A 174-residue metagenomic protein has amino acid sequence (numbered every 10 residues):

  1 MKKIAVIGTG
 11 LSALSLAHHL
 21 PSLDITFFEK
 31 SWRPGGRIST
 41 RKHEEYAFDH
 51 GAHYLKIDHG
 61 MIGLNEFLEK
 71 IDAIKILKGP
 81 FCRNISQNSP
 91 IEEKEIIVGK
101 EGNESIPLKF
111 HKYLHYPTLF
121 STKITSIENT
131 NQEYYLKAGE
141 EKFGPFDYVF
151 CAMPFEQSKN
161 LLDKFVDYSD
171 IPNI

Functional and structural regions predicted by a protein language model:
M1-S12: Beta1/beta-strand and adjacent pyrophosphate-binding region of the FAD-binding site in flavoprotein oxidoreductases
I4, L23-T26, A73, V149: Hydrophobic anchor at the start of a short beta-strand that flanks the dinucleotide cofactor-binding loop
I7, H19-E44: Glycine-rich FAD pyrophosphate-binding loop
S15-I25, G63, L114: A short, Lys/Arg-enriched amphipathic alpha-helix followed by its capping loop at the start of a domain
H19, S39-F81: N-terminal FAD cofactor-binding segment of flavoenzymes
G35, F146-I174: Central helical "cap/lid" subdomain
Y54-I62, P80-F81, S86-F110: Short beta-strand to alpha-helix junction loop
F120-Y135: A conserved short coil-to-beta-strand element within the FAD-binding core of flavoproteins
